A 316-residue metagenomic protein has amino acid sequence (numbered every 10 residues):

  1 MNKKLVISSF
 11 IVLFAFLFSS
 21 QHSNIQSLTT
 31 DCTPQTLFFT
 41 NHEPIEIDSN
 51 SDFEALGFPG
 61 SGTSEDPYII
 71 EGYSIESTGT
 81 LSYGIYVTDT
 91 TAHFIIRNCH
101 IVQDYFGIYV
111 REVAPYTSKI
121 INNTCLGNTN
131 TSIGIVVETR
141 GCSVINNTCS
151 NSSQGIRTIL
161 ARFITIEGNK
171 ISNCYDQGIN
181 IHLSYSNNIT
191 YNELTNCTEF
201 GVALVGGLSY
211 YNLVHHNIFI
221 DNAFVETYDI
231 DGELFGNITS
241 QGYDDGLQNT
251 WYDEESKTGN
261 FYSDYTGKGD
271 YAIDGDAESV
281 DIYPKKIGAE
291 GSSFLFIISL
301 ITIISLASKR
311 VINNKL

Functional and structural regions predicted by a protein language model:
M1-P34, I70, I96, I120-N123 (+6 more regions): Secretory targeting signatures
Q26-E71, Y210-I301: Acidic, glycine- and Ser/Thr-rich low-complexity intrinsically disordered tracts in extracellular/secreted proteins
T30-N122: Surface-exposed repetitive/solenoidal architectures
E65, D89-A92, I96, Y105 (+17 more regions): Parallel beta-helix/beta-solenoid
T78-G84, D104-V110, N128-V136, N151-I159 (+5 more regions): Short glycine/acidic-rich loop motifs that flank beta-strands on beta-rich extracellular proteins
